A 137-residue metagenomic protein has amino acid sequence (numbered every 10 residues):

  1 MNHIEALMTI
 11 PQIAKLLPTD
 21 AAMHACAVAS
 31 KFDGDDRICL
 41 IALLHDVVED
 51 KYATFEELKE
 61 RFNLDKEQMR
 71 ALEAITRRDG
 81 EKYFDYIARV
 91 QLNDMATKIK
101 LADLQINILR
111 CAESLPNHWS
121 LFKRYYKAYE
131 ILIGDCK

Functional and structural regions predicted by a protein language model:
M1-K137: Active-site helical microenvironments for divalent-metal-assisted chemistry
